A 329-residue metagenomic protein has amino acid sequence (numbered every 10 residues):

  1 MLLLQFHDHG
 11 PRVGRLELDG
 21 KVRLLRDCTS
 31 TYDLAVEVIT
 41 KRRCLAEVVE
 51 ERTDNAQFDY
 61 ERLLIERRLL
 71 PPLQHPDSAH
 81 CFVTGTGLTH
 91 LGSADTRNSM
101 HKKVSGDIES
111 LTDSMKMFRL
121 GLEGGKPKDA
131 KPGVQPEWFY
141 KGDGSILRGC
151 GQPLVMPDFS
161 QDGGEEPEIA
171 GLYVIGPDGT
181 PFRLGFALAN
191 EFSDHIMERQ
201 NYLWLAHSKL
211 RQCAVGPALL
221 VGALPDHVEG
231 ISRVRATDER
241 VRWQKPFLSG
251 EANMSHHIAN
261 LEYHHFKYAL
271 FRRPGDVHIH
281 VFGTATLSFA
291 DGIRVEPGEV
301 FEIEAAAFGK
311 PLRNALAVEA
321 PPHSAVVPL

Functional and structural regions predicted by a protein language model:
M1-L18: N-terminal basic/disordered segments at the start of proteins
L4, D8, T40-A236: Active-site microenvironments in enzyme catalytic cores
D8-G10, A187-A189, S193-L329: Catalytic-pocket segment enriched in acidic/His residues
R15, L24, H80-F82: Short, conserved beta-strand segments within well-ordered enzyme catalytic domains that often line or immediately flank
L18-E51: N-terminal cap/recognition module
K21-T31, D54-F58, D178, G216-A218 (+1 more regions): Short, exposed beta-strand "edge-strand" segments with a Pro/Gly-rich flavor and a Y/T-containing core
D27, S93, A306: Surface loops and adjacent helix of pleckstrin homology
S30, D59, G85, G151 (+2 more regions): Helix N-terminus capping/helix-initiation residues
